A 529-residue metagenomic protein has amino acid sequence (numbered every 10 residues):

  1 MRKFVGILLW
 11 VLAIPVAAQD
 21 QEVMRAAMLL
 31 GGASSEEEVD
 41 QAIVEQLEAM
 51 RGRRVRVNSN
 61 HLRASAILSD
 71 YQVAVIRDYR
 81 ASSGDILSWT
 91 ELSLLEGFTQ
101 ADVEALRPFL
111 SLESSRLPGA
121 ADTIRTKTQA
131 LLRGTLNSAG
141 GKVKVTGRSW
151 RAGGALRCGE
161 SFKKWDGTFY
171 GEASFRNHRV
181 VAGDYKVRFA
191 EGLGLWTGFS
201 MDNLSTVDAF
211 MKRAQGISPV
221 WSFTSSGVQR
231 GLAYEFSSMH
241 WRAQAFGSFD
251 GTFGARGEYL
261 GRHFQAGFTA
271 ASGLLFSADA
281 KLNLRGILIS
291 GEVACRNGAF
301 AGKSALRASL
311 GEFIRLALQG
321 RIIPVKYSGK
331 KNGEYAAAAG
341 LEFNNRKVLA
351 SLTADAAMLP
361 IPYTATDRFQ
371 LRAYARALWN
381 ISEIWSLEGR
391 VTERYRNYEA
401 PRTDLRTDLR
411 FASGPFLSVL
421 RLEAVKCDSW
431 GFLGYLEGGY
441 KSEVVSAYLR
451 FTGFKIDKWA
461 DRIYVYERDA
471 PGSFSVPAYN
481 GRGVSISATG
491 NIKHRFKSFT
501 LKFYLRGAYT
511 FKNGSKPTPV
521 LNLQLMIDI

Functional and structural regions predicted by a protein language model:
F4-A13: Sec-dependent N-terminal signal peptides
A18-Y170, D184-R188, E393: Compositionally biased linear targeting/interaction segments
T123, A139-K142, R148-V181, V187-R188 (+9 more regions): Transmembrane beta-barrel domains of Gram-negative outer membranes and organellar outer membranes
Q129-N137, I217-F223, F268: Short strand-turn segments of transmembrane beta-barrel domains in outer membranes, especially the first one or two
R157-T168, F223, R296, V425-D428: Outer-membrane beta-barrel proteins
W165-I217, W221-A243, L316-V325, L433 (+1 more regions): Outer membrane beta-barrel
S226, R230, A243, G247-G261 (+2 more regions): Hydrophobic, small-residue-rich alpha-helical packing segments that form membrane-like cores
K281-I529: Exposed, low-structure sequence patches enriched in small/polar residues
